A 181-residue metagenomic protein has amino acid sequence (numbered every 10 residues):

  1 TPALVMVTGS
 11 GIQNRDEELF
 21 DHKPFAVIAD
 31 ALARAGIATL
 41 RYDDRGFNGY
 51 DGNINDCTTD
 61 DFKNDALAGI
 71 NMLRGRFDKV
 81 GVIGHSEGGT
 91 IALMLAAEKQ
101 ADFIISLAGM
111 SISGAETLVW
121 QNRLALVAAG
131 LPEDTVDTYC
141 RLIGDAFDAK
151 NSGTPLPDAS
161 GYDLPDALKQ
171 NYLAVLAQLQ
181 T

Functional and structural regions predicted by a protein language model:
P2-A31: Short, surface-exposed "cap/lid" segments of acyl-processing enzymes
V7, Y42-D44, L107: Alpha/beta-hydrolase
S10-Q13, R45-F47, I112-S113: Active-site loop signature of alpha/beta-hydrolase-fold enzymes
D16-E18, Y50-N53: Conserved catalytic-core motifs of eukaryotic protein kinase domains, centered on the activation segment
V27-G49: Conserved alpha/beta-hydrolase
N55-G75: Alpha/beta-hydrolase active-site loop
G69-L126: Primarily recognizes the serine-hydrolase "nucleophile elbow" in alpha/beta-hydrolase and SGNH/GDSL folds
L107-T181: Accessory cap/linker subdomain of secreted extracellular hydrolases
